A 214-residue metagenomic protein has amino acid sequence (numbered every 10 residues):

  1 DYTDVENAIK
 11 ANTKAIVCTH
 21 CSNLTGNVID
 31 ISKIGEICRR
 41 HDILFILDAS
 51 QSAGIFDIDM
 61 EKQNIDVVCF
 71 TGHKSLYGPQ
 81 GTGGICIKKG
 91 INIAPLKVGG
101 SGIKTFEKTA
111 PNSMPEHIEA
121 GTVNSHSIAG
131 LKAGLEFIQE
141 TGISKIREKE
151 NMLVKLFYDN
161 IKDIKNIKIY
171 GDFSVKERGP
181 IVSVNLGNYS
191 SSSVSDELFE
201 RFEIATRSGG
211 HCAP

Functional and structural regions predicted by a protein language model:
D1-G54, S75: Active-site phosphate-binding strand-loop segment of PLP-dependent enzymes
N12, Q63-V67, F202-I204: Glycine-enriched alpha-helix->loop->beta-strand junction motifs that scaffold or abut catalytic
I46-D48, C69, A94, Y170 (+1 more regions): Structural detector of well-ordered beta-strand residues that form the stable sheet scaffold of enzyme domains
Q63-E107: Active-site PLP attachment segment
N112-S125: A short glycine-threonine-serine/GTX helix/turn-capping micro-motif
H126-S127, L131-S174: Conserved PLP-dependent catalytic core of the aminotransferase class-I/II
N151, K155, N166-H211: Conserved PLP-binding catalytic core of the aspartate aminotransferase-like
